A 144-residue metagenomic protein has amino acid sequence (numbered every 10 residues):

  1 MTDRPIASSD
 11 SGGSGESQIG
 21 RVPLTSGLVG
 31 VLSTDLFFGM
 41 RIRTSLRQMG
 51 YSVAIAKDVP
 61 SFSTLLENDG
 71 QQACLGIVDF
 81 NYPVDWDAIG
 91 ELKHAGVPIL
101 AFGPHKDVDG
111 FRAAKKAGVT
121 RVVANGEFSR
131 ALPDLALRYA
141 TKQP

Functional and structural regions predicted by a protein language model:
M1-L28, R43, L135-P144: Non-catalytic signal-transmission and effector/linker regions of two-component phosphorelay proteins
S26-L36: Conserved acidic segment of CheY-like receiver
Y51-D58: Short hydrophobic/Thr-rich beta-strand motif most characteristic of the beta2 strand and flanking loop of CheY-like
D58-L75: Acidic, metal-coordinating helix/loop segments flanking the phosphotransfer/catalytic sites of two-component signaling
I77-G90: Conserved phosphotransfer microenvironments
V97-K106: A short, hydrophobic beta-strand element within the central beta-sheet of small alpha/beta folds
K106-R121: Alpha4 helix (beta4-alpha4-beta5 surface) of REC/receiver domains from two-component response regulators
G118-P133: Output/docking surface of receiver
